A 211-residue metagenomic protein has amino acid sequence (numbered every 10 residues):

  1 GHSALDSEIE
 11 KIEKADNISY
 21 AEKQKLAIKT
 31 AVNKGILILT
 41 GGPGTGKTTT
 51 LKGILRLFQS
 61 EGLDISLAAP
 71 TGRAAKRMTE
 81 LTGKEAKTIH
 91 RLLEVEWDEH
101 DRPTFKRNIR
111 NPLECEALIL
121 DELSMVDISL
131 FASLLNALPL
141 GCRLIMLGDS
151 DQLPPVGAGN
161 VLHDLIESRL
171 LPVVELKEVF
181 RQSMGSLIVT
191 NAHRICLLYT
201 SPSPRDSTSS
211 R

Functional and structural regions predicted by a protein language model:
G1-S201, R205: Conserved ATP-binding/catalytic motifs of P-loop helicase motor domains
